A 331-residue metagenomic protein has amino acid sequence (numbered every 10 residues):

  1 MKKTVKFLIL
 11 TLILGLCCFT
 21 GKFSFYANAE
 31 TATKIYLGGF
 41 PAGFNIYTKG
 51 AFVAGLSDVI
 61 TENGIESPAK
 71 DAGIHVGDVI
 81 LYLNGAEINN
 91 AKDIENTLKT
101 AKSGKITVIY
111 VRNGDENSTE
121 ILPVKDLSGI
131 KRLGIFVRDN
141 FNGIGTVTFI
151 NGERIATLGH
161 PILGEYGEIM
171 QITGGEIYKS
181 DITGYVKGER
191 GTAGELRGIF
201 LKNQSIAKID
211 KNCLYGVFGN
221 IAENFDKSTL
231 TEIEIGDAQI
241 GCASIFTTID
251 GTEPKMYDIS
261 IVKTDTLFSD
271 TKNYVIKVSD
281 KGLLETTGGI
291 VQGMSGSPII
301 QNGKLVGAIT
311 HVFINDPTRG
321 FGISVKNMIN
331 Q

Functional and structural regions predicted by a protein language model:
K2-Y26: Sec-dependent N-terminal signal peptides of Gram-positive bacterial secreted proteins and lipoproteins
N28-A32, F40-A42, H75, E95-I135: PDZ-domain C-terminal substructure recognizer with occasional recognition of PDZ-binding tails
F40-H75: PDZ/PDZ-like groove recognition
K49, V76-G77, Q239, S295 (+1 more regions): Short, flexible surface segments
S67, V291-M294: Short, small/polar residue-rich loop motifs at catalytic or cofactor-binding pockets
A69-A91, I299-N302, V306-T310: Conserved PDZ fold ligand-binding element
Y82-N113, D316-T318, I323-N327: PDZ domains, with a preference for the canonical peptide-binding region formed by the helix
V124-G288, Q292, Q301-N302, T310 (+1 more regions): Serine endopeptidase catalytic core focused on the charge-relay Asp
